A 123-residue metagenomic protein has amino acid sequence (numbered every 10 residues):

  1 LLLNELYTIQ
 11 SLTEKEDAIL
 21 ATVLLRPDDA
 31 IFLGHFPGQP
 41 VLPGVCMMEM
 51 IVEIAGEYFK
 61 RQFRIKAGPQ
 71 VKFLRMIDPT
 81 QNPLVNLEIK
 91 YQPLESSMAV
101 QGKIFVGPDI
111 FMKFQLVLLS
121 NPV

Functional and structural regions predicted by a protein language model:
L2-L42: Catalytic strand-loop segment that frames the active site of acyl-thioester-processing enzymes
N4-T8, L12-I19, N82, K90-V123: HotDog/MaoC-like acyl-thioester-processing domains
L25, D29, I51-V52, K66 (+1 more regions): Short linear sequence motifs
L25, F73, L118-S120: Hydrophobic residues in beta-strands and at strand termini
A30, G34, R61, V71 (+1 more regions): Short non-domain terminal segments
V52-Y91, E95-A99: Hydrophobic beta-strand-centered segment that forms part of the acyl-chain substrate-binding groove
